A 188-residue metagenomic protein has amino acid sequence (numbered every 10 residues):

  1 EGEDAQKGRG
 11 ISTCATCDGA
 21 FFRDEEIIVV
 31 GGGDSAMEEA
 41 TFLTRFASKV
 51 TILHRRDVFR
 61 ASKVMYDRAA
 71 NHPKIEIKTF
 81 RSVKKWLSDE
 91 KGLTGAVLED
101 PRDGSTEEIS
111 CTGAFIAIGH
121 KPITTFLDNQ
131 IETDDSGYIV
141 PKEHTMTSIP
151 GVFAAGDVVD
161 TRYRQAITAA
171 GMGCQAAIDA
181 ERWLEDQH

Functional and structural regions predicted by a protein language model:
D4-F21, I116-Q165, M172-Q175, R182: FAD-site-proximal beta/loop scaffold in flavoenzymes
R23-D24, S110: Alpha-helix C-terminal capping/helix-to-coil transition sites in glycosyltransferase folds
G31-G33: Glycine-rich Rossmann-fold phosphate-binding loop(s) that bind the pyrophosphate of adenine dinucleotide cofactors
A36-M37: N-terminal Rossmann-fold NAD(P) dinucleotide-binding loop
A40-T41: Generic hydrophobic/aromatic pocket-lining and core-packing "Φ" positions
R45-E143, R182-H188: A Rossmann-like FAD-binding core segment of flavoenzymes
